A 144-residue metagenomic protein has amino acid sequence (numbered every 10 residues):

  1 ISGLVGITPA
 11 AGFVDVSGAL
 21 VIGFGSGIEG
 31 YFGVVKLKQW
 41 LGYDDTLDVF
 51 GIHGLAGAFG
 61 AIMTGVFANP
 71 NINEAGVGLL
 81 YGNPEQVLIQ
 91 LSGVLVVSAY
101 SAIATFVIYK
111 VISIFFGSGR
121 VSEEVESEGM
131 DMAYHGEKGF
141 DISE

Functional and structural regions predicted by a protein language model:
I1-E144: Glycine- and aromatic-enriched membrane alpha-helices
